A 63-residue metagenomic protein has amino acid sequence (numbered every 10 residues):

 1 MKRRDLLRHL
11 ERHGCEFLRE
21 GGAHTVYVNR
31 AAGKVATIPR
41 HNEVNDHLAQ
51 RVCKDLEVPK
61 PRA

Functional and structural regions predicted by a protein language model:
K2-G14: Amphipathic alpha-helical segments
L7, A32-G33: General secondary-structure edge motif
R12-H13, G33-A36, R40-A63: C-terminal structural segments of small proteins and small subunits
G14-C15, V26: Exposed boundary/loop context
F17-E20: Short beta-strand
A23: A generic "binding-loop/recognition-motif" signal
Y27-A31: Active-site beta-strand termini and strand-to-loop segments that position acidic
